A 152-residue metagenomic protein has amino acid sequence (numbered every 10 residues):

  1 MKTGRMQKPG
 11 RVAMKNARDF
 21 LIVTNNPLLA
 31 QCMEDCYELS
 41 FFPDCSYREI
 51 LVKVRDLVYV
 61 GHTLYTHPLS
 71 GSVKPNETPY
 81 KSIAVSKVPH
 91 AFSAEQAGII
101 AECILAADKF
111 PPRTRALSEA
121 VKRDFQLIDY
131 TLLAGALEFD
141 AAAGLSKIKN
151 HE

Functional and structural regions predicted by a protein language model:
M1-A13: N-terminal amphipathic/basic-hydrophobic helices that include classical n-h-c signal peptides and signal-anchor
M14-K15, C32: Glycine-rich, flexible N-terminal cofactor/catalytic loop recognition
R18-F20: Extreme N-terminal starter segment of soluble prokaryotic enzymes
V23-A30: Short, polar loop motifs at secondary-structure junctions
N26, L69-V73, P89: Glycine-rich beta-alpha junction loops
M33-T78: Rossmann-like NAD(P)(H) cofactor-binding subdomain of soluble oxidoreductases
E49, D56-L57, H62, S86-E152: Internal alpha-helical scaffold of NAD(P)-dependent oxidoreductase catalytic cores
N76-H90: Short basic, glycine-rich beta-strand/loop surfaces that mediate nucleic-acid
